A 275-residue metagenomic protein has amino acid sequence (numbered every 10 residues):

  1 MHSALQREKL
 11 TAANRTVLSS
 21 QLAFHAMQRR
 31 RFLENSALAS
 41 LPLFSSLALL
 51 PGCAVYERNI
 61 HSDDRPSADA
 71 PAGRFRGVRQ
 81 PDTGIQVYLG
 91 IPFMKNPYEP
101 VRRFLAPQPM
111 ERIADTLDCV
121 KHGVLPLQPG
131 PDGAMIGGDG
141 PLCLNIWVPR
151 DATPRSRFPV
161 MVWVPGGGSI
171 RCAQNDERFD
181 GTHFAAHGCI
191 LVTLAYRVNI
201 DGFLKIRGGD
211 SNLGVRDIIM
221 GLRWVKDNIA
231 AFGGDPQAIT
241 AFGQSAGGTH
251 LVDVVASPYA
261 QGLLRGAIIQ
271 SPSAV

Functional and structural regions predicted by a protein language model:
M1-R31, S45: N-terminal secretory signal peptides
S36-L41: Sec-dependent signal peptide hydrophobic core
A54-V215: Non-catalytic accessory segments of hydrolases
D210-I229: Alpha/beta-hydrolase active-site loop
G234-F242: Alpha/beta-hydrolase fold nucleophile elbow
G243, G247: Gly/Ala-rich beta-loop-alpha elbow adjacent to hydrolase catalytic centers
G248-Y259: Short glycine-enriched nucleophile-adjacent loop and the immediately C-terminal alpha-helix near the catalytic center
G262-P272: A conserved short beta-strand
